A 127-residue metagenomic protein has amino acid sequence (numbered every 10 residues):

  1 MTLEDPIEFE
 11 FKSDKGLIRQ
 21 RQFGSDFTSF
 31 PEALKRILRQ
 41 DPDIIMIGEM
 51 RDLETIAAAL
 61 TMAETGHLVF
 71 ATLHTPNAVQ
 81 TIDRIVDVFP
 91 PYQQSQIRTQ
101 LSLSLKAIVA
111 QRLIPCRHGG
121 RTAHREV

Functional and structural regions predicted by a protein language model:
M1-V127: Short, flexible helix-loop junctions that flank or precede catalytic/ligand sites
